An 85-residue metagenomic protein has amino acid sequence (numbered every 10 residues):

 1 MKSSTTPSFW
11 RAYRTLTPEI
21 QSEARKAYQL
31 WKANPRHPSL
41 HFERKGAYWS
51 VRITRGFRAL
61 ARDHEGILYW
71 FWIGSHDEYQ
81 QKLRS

Functional and structural regions predicted by a protein language model:
M1-K26: Arg/Lys-rich, positively charged N-terminal/basic patches that mediate binding to nucleic acids
K2-S4, I53-S85: Enriched for short, Lys/Arg-rich terminal
S8, K45, D63-E65: Short glycine-enriched loop/turn motifs at secondary-structure junctions
R11, L30, E78: Active-site micro-motifs of SAM-dependent methyltransferase domains
E19, E43-K45, G56, F71: Surface-exposed loop/turn and secondary-structure junction residues enriched for glycine/proline
A27-I53: A short, surface-exposed loop/turn module that caps and links secondary-structure elements
